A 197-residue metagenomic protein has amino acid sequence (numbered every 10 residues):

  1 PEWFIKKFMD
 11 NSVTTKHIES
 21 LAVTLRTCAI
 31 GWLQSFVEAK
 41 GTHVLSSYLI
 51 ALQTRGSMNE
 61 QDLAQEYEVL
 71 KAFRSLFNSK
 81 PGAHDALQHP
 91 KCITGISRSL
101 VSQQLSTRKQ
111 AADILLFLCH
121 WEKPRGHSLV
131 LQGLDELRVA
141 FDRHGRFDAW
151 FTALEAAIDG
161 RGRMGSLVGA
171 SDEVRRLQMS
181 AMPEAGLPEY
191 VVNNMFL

Functional and structural regions predicted by a protein language model:
P1-D148, D159-L167, R176-E189: Elongated alpha-helical scaffolds that mediate protein-protein interactions in large eukaryotic proteins, primarily
D172-V174: Low-complexity, polar-biased intrinsically disordered regions enriched in Pro/Ser/Thr/Gly
L187-L197: Extended serine/threonine-enriched, polar tracts that run as long, contiguous segments within proteins
